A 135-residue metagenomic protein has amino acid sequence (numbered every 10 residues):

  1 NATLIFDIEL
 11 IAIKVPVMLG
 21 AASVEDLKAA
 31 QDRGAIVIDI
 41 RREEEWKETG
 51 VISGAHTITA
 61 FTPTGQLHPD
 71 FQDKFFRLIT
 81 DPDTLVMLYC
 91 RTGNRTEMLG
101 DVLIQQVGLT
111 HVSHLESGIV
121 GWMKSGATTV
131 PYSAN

Functional and structural regions predicted by a protein language model:
T3, I11-A35, E43-M87, N94-N135: Rhodanese-like catalytic fold shared by cysteine-dependent sulfurtransferases and DSP/PTP-type phosphatases
I38: Active-site flanking residues adjacent to catalytic metal/cofactor-binding acidic residues
